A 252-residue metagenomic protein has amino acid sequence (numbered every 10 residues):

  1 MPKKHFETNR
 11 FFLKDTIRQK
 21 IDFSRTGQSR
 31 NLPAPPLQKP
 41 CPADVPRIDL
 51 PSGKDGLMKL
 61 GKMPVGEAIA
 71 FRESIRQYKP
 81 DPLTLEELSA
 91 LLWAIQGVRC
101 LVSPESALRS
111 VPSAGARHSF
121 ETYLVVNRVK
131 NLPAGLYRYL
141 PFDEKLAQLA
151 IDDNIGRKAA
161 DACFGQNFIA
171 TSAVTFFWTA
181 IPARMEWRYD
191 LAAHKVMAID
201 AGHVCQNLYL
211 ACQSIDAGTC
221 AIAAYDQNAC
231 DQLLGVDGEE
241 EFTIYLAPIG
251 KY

Functional and structural regions predicted by a protein language model:
M1-T175, P182, I215, Y225-Y252: N-terminal accessory segments that position/regulate proteins before the catalytic core
F164, F177, V204-Q206: Mixed-charge, glycine-accented linear interaction segment located at domain edges/termini
R184-R188: Short acidic/His/Gly/Ser-rich catalytic and metal-binding motifs that mark active-site loops of diverse hydrolases
L191-D200: Short pre-catalytic strand/loop immediately N-terminal to key active-site residues, enriched for Gly-Thr
V204-Y209, Q213-G218: C-terminal folded domains that constitute the principal catalytic or ligand-binding module of multi-domain proteins
A221-I222: Small/polar loops that bind or transfer phosphate-bearing groups
